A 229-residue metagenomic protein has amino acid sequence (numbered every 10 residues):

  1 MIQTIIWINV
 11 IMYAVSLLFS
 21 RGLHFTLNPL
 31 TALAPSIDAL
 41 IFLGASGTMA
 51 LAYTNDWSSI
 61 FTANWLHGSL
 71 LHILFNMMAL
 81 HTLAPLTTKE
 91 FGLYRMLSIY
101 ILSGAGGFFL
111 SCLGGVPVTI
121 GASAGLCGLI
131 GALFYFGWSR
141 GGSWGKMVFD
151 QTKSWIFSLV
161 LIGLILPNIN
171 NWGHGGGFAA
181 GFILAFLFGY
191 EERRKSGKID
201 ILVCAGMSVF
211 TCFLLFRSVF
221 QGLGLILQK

Functional and structural regions predicted by a protein language model:
M1-K229: A detector for small-residue-rich transmembrane helices and their helix-helix packing motifs
